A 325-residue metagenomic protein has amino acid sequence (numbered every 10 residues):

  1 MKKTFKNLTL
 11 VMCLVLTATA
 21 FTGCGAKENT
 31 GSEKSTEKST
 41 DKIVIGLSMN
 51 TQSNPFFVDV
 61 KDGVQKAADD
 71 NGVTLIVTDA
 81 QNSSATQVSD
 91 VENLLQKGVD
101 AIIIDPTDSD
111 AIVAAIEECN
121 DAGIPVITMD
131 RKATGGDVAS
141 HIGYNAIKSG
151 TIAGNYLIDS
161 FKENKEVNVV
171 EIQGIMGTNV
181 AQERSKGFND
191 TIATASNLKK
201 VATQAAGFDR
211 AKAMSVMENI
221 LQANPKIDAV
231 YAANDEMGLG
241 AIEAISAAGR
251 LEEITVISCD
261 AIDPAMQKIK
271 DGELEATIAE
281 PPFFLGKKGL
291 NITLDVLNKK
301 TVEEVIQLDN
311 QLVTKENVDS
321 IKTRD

Functional and structural regions predicted by a protein language model:
K2-N7, C24-D325: A residue-level marker of the well-folded mature domains of exported/periplasmic proteins
F5-L16: Sec-dependent signal peptide hydrophobic core
T19-G23: C-terminal motif of bacterial Sec signal peptides marking the signal peptidase cleavage site
